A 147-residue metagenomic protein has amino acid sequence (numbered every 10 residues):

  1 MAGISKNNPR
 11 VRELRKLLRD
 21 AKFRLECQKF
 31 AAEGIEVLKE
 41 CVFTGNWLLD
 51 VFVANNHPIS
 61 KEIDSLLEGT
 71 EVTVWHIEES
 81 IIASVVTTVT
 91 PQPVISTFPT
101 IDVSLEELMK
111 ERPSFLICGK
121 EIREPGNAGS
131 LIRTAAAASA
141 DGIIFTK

Functional and structural regions predicted by a protein language model:
M1-V89: N-terminal positively charged helical leader segments and presequences
F43, D102-K147: RNA substrate-binding interface of SAM-dependent RNA methyltransferases
I77-E79, P99, T146: Conserved beta-strand termini and adjacent loop/short-helix elements that scaffold enzyme active sites in alpha/beta
S96: Glycine-rich phosphate-binding loops that contact phosphosugars or nucleotide phosphates
